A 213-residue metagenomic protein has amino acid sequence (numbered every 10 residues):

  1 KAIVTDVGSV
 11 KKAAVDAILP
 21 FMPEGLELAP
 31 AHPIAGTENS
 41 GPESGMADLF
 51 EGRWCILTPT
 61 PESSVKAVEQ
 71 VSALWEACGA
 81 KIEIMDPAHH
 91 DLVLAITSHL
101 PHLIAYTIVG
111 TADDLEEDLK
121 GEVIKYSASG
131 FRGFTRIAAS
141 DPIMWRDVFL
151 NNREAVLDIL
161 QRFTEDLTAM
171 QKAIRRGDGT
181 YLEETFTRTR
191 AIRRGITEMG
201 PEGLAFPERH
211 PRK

Functional and structural regions predicted by a protein language model:
K1-E43: Rossmann-like NAD(P)(H) cofactor-binding subdomain of soluble oxidoreductases
K11, E38, S63-S64, V156: Alpha-helix N-cap/loop-to-helix initiation residues
D16-M22, L182-F186, T197, R212: Helix-enriched interaction subdomains in cytosolic or periplasmic regions, typified by TIR/SEFIR signaling/NADase cores
S44-L49, R146-D147: Short, flexible, solvent-exposed loop/turn segments with mixed acidic/basic and small polar residues
L49-R136: Internal alpha-helical scaffold of NAD(P)-dependent oxidoreductase catalytic cores
K120-T189: Interdomain hinge/lid region at the active-site interface of Rossmann-like NAD(P)-dependent oxidoreductases
A191-K213: Long, positively charged, glycine-interspersed low-complexity recognition regions
